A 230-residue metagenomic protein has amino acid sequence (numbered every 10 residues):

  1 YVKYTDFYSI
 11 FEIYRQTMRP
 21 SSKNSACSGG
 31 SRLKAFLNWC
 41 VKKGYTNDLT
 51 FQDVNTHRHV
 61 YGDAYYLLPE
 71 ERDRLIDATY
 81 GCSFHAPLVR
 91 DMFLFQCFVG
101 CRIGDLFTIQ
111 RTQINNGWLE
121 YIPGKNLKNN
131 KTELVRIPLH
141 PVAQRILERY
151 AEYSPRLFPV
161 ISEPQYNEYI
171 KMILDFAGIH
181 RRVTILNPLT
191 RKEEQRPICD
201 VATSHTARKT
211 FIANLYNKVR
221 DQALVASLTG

Functional and structural regions predicted by a protein language model:
Y1-W39: Short, Lys/Arg-enriched alpha-helical recognition elements, typified by the DNA-recognition helix
K23, C27-G29, K42, T46-I103 (+2 more regions): Basic, Lys/Arg- and aromatic-enriched nucleic-acid-binding interface segment
L33-C40, Y150, L215, V219: Hydrophobic recognition helices of helix-based DNA-binding modules
Y66, K125-L127, E163-Y166, T229-G230: Catalytic-site neighborhood detector that most strongly recognizes the C-terminal catalytic loop/helix of tyrosine
G81-S83, Y153-R156, K171-S227: Short, basic (Lys/Arg/His-rich) helix/loop patches that form interaction surfaces in the mid-to-C-terminal regions
V99, T108-E148: Conserved tyrosine-mediated DNA breakage-rejoining catalytic core shared by Y-recombinases
T108-I114, Y216-K218, A226-G230: A short, basic/aromatic helix-end/turn motif that makes direct DNA contacts
